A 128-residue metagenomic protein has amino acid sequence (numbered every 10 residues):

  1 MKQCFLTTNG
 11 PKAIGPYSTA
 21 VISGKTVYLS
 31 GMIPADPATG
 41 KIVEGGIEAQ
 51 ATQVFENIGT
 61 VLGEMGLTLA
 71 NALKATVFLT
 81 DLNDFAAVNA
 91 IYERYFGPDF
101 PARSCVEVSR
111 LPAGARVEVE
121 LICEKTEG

Functional and structural regions predicted by a protein language model:
K2-G128: Short, polar/acidic, helix-capping and beta-turn segments at strand->helix junctions that line the mouths
